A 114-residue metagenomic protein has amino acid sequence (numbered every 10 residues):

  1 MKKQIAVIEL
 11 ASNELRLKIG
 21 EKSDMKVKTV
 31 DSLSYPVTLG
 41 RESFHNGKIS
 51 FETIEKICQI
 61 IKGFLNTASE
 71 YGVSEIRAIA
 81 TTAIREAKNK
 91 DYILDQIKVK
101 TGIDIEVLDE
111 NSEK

Functional and structural regions predicted by a protein language model:
M1-L10, K18-K114: Nucleotide/phosphate-binding catalytic cleft detector across ATP-hydrolyzing and phosphate-transferring enzymes
N13: Primarily the dimerization/phosphotransfer
